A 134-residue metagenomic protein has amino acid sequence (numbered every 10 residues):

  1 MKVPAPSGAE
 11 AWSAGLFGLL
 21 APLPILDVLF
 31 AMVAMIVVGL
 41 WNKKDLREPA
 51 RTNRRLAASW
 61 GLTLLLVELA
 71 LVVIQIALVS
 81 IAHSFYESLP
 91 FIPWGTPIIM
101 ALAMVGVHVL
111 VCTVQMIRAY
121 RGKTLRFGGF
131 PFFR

Functional and structural regions predicted by a protein language model:
M1-P24, F30-S59, V114-R134: Membrane-interface extramembranous regions at the lipid-water interface
S7-V33, A57-C112: Hydrophobic alpha-helical transmembrane segments in multi-pass membrane proteins
